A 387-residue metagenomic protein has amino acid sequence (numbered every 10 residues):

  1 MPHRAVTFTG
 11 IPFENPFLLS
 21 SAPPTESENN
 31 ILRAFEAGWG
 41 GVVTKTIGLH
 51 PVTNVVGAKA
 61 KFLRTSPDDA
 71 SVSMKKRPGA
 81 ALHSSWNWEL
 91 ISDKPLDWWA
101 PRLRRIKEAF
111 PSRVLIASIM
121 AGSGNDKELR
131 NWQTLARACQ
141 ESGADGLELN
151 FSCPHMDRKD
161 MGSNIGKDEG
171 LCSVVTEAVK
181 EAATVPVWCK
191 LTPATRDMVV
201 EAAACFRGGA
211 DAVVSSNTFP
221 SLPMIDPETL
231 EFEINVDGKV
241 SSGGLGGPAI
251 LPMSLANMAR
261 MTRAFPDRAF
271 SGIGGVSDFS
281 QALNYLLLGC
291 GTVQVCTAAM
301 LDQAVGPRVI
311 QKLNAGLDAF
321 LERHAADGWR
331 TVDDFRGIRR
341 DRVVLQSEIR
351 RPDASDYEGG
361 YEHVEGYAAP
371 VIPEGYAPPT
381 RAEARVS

Functional and structural regions predicted by a protein language model:
P2-T7, S27-F110: Glycine-rich, positively charged N-terminal anion/phosphate-binding segment
R4-S21, K59-A60, P78-S85, I106-G122 (+3 more regions): N-terminal small/glycine-rich loop or linker at the start of catalytic domains across soluble metabolic enzymes
F13-S27, N87-D93, I116-W132, W188-R196 (+1 more regions): Active-site mouth loops of central-metabolism enzymes
L32-A37, G41, G122-S271, S280-V295 (+4 more regions): Alpha/beta enzyme core
T46-K61, G79-K94, L147-K167, N217-M224 (+3 more regions): Glycine-rich, proline-tolerant flexible connector loops at the mouths of alpha/beta enzymes
P51-D69, L222-G243, L286, A298-R330 (+3 more regions): C-terminal helical cap(s) of enzyme catalytic domains, especially alpha/beta-barrels
D68-E169: Active-site beta->alpha loop and helix N-cap motifs at the rims of alpha/beta catalytic domains
D68-K76, L251, A259, R308-S387: Extended, intrinsically disordered, low-complexity segments
